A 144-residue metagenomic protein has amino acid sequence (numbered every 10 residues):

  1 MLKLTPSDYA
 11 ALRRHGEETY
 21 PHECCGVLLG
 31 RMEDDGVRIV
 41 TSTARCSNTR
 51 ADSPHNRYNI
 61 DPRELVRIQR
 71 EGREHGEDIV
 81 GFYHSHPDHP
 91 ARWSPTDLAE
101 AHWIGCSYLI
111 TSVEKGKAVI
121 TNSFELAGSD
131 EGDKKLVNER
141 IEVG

Functional and structural regions predicted by a protein language model:
M1-I79, D88-G144: Conserved beta-strand-loop surface patch within small alpha/beta domains used for substrate/adaptor or ligand engagement
S85: Acidic/histidine-rich, metal-coordinating catalytic segments
